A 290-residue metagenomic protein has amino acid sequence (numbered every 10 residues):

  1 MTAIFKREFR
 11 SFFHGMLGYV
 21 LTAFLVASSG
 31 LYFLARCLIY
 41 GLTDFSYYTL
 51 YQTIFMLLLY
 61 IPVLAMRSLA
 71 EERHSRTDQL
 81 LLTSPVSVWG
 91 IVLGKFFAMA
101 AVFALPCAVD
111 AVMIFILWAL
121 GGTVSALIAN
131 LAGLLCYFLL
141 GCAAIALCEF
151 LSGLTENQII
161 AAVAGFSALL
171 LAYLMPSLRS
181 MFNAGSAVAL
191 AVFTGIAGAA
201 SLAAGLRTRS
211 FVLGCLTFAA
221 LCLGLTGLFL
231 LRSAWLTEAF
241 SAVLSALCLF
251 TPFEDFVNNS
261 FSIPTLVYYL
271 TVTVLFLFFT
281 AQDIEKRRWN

Functional and structural regions predicted by a protein language model:
M1-E71, F96, V112, A203-L213 (+5 more regions): Hydrophobic alpha-helical transmembrane segments
A3, R7-S11, Q79-T83, G153 (+1 more regions): Short amphipathic alpha-helical coupling elements at transmembrane boundaries
F13, P85, T123, L154-T155 (+1 more regions): Helix-loop interface residues and adjacent transmembrane-helix termini in multi-pass membrane transporters, primarily
Y19, W89, Q158-I159, P264: Residues that define the loop-to-transmembrane-helix transition and helix capping in multi-pass membrane transporters
S29-R36, Y40-M56, A98-G165, Y173-A184: Secretory targeting signals
L50-I54, G133-L140, S186-I196, L213-F218 (+1 more regions): Alpha-helical transmembrane segments of polytopic membrane proteins
S68-A100: Helix-loop-helix units of permease transmembrane domains in multi-pass membrane transporters, especially ABC
Q158-F256: Transmembrane helix segments
